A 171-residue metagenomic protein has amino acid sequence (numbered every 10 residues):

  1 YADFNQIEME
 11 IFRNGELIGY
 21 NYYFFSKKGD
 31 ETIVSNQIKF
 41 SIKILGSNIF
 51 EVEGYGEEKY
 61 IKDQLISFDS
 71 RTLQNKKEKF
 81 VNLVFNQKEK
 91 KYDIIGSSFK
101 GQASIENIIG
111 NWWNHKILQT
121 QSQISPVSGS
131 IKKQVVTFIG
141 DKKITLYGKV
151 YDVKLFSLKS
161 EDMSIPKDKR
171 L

Functional and structural regions predicted by a protein language model:
F4, D69-S164: Solvent-exposed helix/loop surface patches that form functional interfaces
N5-I7, I11-Q87: N-terminal mature ectodomain segment of secretory-pathway/periplasmic proteins
K167-L171: Short, intrinsically disordered, charge-balanced linker/junction segments flanking boundaries in proteins
